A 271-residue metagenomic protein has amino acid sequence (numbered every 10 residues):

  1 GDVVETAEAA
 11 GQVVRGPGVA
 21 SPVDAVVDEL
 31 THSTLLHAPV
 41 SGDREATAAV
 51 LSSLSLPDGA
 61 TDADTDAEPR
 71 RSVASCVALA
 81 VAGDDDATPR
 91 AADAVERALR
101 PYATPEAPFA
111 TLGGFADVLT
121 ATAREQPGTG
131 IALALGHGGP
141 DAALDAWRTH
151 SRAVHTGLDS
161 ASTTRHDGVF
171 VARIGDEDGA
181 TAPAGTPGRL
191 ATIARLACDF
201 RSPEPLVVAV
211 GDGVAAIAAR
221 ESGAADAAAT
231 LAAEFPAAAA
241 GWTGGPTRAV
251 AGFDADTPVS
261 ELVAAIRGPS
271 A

Functional and structural regions predicted by a protein language model:
G1-P17: Internal, well-ordered domain-core segments that constitute the primary functional module of diverse proteins
S21, E29-T34: Gly/Thr-rich phosphate-binding loop signature of adenosyl cofactor/nucleotide-binding cores
T34-A271: Gly/His-enriched, cation/cofactor- and phosphate-binding structural elements
